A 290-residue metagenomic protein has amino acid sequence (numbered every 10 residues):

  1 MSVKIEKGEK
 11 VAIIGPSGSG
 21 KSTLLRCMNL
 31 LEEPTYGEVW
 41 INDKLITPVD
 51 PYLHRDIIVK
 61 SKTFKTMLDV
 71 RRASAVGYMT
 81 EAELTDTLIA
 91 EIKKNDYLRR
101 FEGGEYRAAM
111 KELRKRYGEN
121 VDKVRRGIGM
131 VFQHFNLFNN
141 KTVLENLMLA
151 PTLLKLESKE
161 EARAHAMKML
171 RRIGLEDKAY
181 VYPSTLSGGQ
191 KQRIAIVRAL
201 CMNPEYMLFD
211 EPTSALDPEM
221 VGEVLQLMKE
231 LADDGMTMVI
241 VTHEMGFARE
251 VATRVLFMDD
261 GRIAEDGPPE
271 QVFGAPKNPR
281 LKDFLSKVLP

Functional and structural regions predicted by a protein language model:
N29: Helix-to-loop junction immediately C-terminal to a conserved catalytic motif
L144-L153, R163, M167: Short helical segment in ABC ATPase nucleotide-binding domains corresponding to the A-loop/adjacent helical element
Y182-L186, Q190: Conserved ABC ATPase signature
C201-E205: A short, proline-enriched helix->beta-strand linker immediately N-terminal to the Walker B motif in ABC-type P-loop
M207-D210: Catalytic Walker B motif of ABC-type/P-loop ATPase nucleotide-binding domains
D266-G267: ABC ATPase "signature
